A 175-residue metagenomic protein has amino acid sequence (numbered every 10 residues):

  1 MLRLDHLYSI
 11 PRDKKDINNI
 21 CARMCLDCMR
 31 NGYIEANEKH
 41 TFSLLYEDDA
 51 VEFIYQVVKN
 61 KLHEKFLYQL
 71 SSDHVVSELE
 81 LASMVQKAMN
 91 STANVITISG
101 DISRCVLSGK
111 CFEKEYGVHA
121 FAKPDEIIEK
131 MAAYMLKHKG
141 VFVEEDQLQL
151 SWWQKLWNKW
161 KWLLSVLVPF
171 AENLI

Functional and structural regions predicted by a protein language model:
M1-F42, E47, V51: NAD(P)-dependent short-chain dehydrogenase/reductase
Y8, W160, L164-L167: Intrinsically disordered, low-complexity segments enriched in polar/charged small residues
A36-W162: C-terminal substrate-binding subdomain of Rossmann-fold SDR/epimerase-dehydratase oxidoreductases
L167-I175: Short, cationic, amphipathic peptide segments
